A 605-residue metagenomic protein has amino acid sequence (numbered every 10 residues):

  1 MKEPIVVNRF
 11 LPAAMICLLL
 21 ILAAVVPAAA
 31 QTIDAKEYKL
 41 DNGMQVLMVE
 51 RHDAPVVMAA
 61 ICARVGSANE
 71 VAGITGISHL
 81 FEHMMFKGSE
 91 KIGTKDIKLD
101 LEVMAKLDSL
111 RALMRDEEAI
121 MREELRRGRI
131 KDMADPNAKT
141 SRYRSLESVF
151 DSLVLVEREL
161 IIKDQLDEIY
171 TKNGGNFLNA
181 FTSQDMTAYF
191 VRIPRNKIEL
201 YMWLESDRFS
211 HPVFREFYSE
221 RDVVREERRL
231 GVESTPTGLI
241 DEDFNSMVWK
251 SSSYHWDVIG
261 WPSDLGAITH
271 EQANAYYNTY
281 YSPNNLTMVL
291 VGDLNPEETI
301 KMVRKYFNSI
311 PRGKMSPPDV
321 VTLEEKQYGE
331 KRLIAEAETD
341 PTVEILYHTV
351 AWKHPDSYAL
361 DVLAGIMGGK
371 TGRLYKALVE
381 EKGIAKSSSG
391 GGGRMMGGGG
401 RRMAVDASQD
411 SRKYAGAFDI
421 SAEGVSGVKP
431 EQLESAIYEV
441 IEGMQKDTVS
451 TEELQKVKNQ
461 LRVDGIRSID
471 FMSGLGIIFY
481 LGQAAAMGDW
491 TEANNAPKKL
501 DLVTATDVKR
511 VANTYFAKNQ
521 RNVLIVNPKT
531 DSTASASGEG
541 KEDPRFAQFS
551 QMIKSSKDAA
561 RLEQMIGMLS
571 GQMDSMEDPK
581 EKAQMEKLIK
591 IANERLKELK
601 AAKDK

Functional and structural regions predicted by a protein language model:
K2-M15: Bacterial N-terminal signal peptides that target proteins for export
A13-V25: Bacterial N-terminal signal peptides
A29-N69, G93-N196, L230-N285, S309-H354 (+5 more regions): Non-catalytic beta-strand/loop surface segments
T75-S89: Active-site SXXK
G88-E90, R126-I130, V191-E220, K370 (+5 more regions): M16/insulysin-pitrilysin zinc metalloprotease superfamily fold
A188-F190, T287-G292, M444, T448 (+3 more regions): C-terminal regions of mature proteins
